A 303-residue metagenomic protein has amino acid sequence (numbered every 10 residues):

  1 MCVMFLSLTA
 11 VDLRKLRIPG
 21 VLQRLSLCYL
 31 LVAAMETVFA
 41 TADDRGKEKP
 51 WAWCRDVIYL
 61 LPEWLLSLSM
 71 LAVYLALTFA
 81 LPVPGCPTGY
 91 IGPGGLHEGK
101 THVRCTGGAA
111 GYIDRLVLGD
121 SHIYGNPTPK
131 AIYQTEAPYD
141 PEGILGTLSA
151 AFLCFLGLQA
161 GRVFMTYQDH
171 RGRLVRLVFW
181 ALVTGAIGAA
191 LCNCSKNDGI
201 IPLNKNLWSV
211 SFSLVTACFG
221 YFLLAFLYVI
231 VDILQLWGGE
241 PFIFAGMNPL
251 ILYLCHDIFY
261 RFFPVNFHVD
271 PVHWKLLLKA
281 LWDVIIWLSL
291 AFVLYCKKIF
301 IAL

Functional and structural regions predicted by a protein language model:
M1-L303: Alpha-helical transmembrane segments and their immediate juxtamembrane cytosolic regions
